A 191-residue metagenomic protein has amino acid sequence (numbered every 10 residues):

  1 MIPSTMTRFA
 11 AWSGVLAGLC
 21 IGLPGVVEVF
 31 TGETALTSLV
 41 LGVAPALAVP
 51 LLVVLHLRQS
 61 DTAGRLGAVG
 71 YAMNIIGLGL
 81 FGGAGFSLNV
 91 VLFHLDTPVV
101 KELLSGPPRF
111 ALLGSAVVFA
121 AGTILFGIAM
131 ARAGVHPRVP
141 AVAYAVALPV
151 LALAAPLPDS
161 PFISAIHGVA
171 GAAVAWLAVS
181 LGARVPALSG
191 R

Functional and structural regions predicted by a protein language model:
M1-R191: Hydrophobic, aromatic-enriched alpha-helical segments typical of multi-pass transmembrane helices
